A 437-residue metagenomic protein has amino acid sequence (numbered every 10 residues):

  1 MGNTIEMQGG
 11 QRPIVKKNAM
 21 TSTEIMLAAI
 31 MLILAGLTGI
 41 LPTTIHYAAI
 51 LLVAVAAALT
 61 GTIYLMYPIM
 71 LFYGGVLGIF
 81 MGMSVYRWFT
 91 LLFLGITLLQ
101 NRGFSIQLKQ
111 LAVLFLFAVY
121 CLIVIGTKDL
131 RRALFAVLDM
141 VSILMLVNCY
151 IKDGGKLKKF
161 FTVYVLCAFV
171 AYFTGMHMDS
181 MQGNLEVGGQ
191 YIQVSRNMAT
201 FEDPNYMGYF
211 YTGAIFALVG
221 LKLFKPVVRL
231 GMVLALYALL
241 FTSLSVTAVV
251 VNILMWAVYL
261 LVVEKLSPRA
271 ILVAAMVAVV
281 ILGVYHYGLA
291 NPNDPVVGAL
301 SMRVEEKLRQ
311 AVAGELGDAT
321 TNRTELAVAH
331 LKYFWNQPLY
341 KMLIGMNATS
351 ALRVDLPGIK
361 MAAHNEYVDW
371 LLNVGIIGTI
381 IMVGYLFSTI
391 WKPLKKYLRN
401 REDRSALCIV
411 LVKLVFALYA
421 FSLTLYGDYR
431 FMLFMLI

Functional and structural regions predicted by a protein language model:
G2-M7, R12-L99: N-terminal signal-anchor transmembrane segment
A29-L34, C408-I437: Transmembrane alpha-helices of multi-pass inner-membrane enzymes
L32, Y120-C121, L230-L244, V415-Y419: Membrane-interface alpha helices of multi-pass inner-membrane proteins
L52-A57, L91-I106, L116-F173, A214 (+1 more regions): Transmembrane alpha-helical segments and their membrane-water interfaces
K158-L185, A199-V262: Alpha-helical transmembrane segments of multi-pass inner-membrane proteins
F173, H177-D179, V263-A313, F334-N336: A membrane-periplasm/extracellular boundary helix in multi-pass inner-membrane enzymes that assemble envelope glycans
L185-E186, N197-M198, G314-V374, L394 (+1 more regions): Long extracytoplasmic/lumenal interhelical loops at the membrane interface of multi-pass membrane proteins
L223-V228, L266-A270, N373-A417: Hydrophobic transmembrane alpha-helices and their immediate junctions
